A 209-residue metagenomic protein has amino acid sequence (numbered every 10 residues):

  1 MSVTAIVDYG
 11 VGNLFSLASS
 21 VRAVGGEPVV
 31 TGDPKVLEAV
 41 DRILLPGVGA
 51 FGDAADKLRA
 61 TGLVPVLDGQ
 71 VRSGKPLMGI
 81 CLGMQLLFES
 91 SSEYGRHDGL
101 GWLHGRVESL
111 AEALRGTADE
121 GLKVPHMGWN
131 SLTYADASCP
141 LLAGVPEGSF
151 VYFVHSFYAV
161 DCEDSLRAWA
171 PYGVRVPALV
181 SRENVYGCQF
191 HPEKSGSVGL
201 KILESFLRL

Functional and structural regions predicted by a protein language model:
M1-A5: Extreme N-terminal starter segment of soluble prokaryotic enzymes
L17: Divalent-cation-assisted or electrostatically stabilized phosphate/pyrophosphate-binding catalytic cores
E27, R42, P76-M78, F150: Structural signature of beta-strand start/N-cap positions in the alpha/beta core of ABC transporter nucleotide-binding
P28-A39: Short acidic low-complexity segments
A39-V40, S73: Alpha-helix C-terminal capping/helix-to-coil transition sites in glycosyltransferase folds
L44-P46: Structural motif
G49-H126: Cysteine-nucleophile active-site neighborhood
R72, R106-L209: Amide-donor transfer/coupling interface in amidating biosynthetic enzymes
